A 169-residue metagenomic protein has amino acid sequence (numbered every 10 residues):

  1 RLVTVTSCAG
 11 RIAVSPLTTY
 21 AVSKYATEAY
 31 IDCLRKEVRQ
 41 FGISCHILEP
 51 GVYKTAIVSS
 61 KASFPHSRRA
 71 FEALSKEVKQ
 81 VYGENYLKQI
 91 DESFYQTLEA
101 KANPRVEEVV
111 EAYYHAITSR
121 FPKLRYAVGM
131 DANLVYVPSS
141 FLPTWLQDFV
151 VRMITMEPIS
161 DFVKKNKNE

Functional and structural regions predicted by a protein language model:
T4: Rossmann-fold scaffold of SDR-type NAD(P)-dependent oxidoreductases
S7: Residue(s) in the substrate-gating loop at a strand-loop-helix junction that position the organic substrate next
I12, C33-S44: Active-site-adjacent segment of SDR/Rossmann-fold oxidoreductases
I12-T18: Active-site loop immediately N-terminal to the catalytic Tyr-X3-Lys motif of short-chain dehydrogenase/reductase
S23-A26: Active-site helix of classical SDR
F41-E99: C-terminal beta-strand-loop-alpha-helix "lid" module of Rossmann-like NAD(P)-dependent dehydrogenases
C45, L87-V137: Core catalytic loop region at the nicotinamide-binding pocket of NAD(P)H-dependent oxidoreductases
K123-E157: A transmembrane-helix-recognition feature enriched in membrane-embedded lipid enzymes and envelope glyco-/phospholipid
